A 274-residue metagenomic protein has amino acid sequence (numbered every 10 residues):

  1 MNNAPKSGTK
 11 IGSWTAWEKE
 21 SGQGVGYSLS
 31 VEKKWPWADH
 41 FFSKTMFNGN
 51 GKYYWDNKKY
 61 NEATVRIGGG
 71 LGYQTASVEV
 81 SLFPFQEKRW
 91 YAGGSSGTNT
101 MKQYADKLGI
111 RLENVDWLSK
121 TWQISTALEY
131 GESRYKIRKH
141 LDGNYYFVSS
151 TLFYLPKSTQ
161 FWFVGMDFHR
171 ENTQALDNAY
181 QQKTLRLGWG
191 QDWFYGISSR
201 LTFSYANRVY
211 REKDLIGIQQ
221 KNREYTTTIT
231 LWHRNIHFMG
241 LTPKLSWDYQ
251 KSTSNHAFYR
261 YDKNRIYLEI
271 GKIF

Functional and structural regions predicted by a protein language model:
M1-F274: Gram-negative and organellar
